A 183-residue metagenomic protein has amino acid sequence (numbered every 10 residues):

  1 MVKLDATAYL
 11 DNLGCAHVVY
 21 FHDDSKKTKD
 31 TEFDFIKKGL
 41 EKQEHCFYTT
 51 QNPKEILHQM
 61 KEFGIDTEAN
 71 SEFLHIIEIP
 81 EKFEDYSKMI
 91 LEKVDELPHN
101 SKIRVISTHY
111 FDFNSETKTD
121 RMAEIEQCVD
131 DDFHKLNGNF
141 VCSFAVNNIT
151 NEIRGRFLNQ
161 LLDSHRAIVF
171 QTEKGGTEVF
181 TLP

Functional and structural regions predicted by a protein language model:
M1-P183: Non-catalytic regulatory/interaction regions at protein termini and inter-domain linkers
